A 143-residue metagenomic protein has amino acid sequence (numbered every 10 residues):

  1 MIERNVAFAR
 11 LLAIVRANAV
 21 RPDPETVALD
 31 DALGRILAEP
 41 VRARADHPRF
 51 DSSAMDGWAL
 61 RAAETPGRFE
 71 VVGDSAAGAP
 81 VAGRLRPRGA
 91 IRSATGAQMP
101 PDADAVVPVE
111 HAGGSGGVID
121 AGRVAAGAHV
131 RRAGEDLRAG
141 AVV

Functional and structural regions predicted by a protein language model:
M1-F69, R132: Short, low-complexity N-terminal leaders and the immediately following helix N-cap/first helix
A59-V143: Short, glycine/charged-enriched hinge/interface segments at domain edges or termini
